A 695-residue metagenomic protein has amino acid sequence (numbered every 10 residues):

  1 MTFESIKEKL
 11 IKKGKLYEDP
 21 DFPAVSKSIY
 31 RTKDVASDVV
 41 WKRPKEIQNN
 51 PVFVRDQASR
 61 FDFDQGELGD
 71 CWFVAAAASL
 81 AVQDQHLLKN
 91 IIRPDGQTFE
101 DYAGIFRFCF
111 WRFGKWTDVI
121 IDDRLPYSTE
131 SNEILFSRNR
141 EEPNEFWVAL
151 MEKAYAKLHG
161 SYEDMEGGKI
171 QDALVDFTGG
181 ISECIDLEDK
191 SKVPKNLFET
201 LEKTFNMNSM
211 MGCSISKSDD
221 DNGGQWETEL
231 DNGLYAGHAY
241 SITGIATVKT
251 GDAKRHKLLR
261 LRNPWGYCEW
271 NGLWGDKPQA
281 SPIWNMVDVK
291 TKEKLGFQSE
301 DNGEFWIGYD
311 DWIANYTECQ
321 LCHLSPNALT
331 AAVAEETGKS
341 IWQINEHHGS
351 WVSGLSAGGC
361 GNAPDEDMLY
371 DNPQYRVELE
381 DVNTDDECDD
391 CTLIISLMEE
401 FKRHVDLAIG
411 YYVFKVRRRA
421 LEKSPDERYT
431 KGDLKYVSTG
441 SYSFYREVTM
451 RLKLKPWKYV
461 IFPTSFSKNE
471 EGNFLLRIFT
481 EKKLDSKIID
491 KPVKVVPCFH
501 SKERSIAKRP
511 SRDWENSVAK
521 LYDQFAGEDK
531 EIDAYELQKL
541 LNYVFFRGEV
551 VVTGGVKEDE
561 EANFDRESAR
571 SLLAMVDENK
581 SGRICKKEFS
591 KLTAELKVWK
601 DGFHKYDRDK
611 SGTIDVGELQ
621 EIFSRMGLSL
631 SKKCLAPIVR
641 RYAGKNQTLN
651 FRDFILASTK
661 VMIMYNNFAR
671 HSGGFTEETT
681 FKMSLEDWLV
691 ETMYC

Functional and structural regions predicted by a protein language model:
M1-S571, E578, K586-S590, A594-D601 (+5 more regions): Structured alpha-helical subdomains that flank or immediately precede key functional sites
R608: Short, conserved catalytic or interaction motifs in soluble domains
S611, E618: A contiguous pocket-lining binding segment that forms or flanks enzyme active sites
